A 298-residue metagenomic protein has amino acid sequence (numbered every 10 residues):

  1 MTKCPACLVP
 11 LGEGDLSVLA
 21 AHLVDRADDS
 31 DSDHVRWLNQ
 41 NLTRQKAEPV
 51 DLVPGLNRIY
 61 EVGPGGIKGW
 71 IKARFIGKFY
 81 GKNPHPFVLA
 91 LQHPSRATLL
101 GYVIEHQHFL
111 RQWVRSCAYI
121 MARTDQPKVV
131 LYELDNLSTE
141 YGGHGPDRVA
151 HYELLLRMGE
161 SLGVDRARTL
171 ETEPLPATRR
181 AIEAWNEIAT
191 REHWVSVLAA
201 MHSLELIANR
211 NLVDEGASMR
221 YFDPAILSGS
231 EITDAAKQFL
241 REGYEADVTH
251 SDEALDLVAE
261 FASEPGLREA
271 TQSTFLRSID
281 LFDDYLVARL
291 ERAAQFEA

Functional and structural regions predicted by a protein language model:
K3, P10, D25-A298: Non-heme di-metal
E13-S17: Short Cys/His-rich "knuckle" micro-motifs
V18-H22: Alpha-helical recognition helix of canonical C2H2 zinc-finger domains, specifically the hydrophobic-histidine i/i+3
